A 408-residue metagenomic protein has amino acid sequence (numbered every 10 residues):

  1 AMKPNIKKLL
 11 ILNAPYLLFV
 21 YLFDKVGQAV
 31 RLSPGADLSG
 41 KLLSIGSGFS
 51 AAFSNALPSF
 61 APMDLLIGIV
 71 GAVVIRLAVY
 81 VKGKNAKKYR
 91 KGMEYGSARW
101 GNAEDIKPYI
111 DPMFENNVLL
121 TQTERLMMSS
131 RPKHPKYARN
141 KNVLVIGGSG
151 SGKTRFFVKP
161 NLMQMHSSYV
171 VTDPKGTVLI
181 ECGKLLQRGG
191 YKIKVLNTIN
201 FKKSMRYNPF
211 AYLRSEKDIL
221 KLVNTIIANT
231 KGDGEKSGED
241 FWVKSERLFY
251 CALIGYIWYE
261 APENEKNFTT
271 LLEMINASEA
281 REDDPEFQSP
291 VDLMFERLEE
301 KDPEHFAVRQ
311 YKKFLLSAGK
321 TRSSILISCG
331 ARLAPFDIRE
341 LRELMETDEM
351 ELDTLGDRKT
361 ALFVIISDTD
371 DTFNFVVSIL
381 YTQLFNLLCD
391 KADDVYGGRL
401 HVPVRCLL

Functional and structural regions predicted by a protein language model:
A1-S151, R155-V158, K202, T369: Basic- and hydrophobic-enriched, low-structure N-terminal and domain-boundary segments that flank ATP-binding catalytic
F23, R139-L408: P-loop NTPase motor domains
